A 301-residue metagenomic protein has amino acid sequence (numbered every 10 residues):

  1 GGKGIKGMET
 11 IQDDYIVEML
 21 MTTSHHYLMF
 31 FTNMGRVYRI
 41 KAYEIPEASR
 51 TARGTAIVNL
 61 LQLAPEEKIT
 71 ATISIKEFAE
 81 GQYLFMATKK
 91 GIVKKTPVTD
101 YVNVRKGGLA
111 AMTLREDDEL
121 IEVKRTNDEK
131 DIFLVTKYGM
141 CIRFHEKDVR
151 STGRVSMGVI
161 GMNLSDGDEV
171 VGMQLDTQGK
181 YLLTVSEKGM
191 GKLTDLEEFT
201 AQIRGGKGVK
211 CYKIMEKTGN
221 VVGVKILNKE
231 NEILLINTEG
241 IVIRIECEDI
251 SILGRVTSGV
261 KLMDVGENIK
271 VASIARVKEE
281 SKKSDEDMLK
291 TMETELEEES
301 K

Functional and structural regions predicted by a protein language model:
G1-K301: Short, structured "edge-of-domain" segments at secondary-structure transitions
